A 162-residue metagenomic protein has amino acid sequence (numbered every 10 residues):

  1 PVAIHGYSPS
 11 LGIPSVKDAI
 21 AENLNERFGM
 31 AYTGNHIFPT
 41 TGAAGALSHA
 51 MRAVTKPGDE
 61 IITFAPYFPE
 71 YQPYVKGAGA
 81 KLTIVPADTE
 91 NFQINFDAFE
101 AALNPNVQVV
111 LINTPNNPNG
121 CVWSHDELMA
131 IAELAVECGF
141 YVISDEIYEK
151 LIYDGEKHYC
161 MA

Functional and structural regions predicted by a protein language model:
P1-G42, H49: N-terminal small-domain helix-loop-helix segment of the aminotransferase-like
Y32-I37, P57-E60, N106: Short acidic capping loops at alpha-helix termini that bridge into adjacent secondary structure
A43-S48, Y67-Y71: Conserved coil-to-alpha-helix start sites within the AMP-binding
A53-V75: Conserved PLP-anchoring active-site segment centered on the Schiff-base-forming lysine
D59, A80, E137-Y141: A short helix->loop->beta-strand "cap" motif at the edges of active sites that frequently abuts
K76-T83: A short helix-loop-beta submotif of the ANL/AMP-binding
A87-H158: Active-site phosphate-binding strand-loop segment of PLP-dependent enzymes
